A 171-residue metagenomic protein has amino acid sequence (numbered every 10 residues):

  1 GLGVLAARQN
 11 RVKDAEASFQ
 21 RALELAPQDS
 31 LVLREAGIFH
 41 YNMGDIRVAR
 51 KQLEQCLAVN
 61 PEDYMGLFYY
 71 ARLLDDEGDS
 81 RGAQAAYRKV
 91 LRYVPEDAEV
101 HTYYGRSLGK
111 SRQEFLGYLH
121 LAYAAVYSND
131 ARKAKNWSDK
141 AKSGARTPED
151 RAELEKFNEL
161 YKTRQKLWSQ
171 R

Functional and structural regions predicted by a protein language model:
G1, E35-A36, Y69-Y70, Y103-Y104 (+3 more regions): Canonical tetratricopeptide repeat
A22, Q55-C56, K89-V90, A124 (+1 more regions): Canonical positions in the second alpha-helix
V32, G66, V100, G117 (+1 more regions): TPR alpha-solenoid repeat register
L119-L121, A125-R171: Terminal, low-structured helical/coil segments at or just beyond the last alpha-helical repeat
